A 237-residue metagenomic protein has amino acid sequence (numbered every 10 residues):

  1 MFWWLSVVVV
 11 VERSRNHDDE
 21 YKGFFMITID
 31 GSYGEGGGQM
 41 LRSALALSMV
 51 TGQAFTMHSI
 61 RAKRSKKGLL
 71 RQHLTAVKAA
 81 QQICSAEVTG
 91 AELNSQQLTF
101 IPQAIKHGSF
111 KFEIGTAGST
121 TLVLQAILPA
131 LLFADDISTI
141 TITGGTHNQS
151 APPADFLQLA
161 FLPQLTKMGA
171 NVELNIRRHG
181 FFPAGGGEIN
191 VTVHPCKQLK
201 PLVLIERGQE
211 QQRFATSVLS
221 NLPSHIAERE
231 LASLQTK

Functional and structural regions predicted by a protein language model:
W4-S6: Intrinsic disorder
R13-F25: Short, Lys/Arg-enriched N-terminal segments with co-localized hydrophobic residues within the first ~10-30 amino acids
I27-Q53: N-terminal basic/disordered segments at the start of proteins
T51-G68, I137-I140: Glycine-rich phosphate/pyrophosphate-binding loops and their adjacent beta-strand/loop elements at enzyme active sites
R61-K66, A104, G144-N148, R178-G180: Acidic, glycine-rich active-site loops and adjacent beta-strand->loop/helix elements that engage anionic groups
L74-E173, N190: A generic, well-ordered mixed alpha/beta core segment in the N-terminal half of proteins
I101, I105-H107, E113-A117, F133 (+2 more regions): Phosphate/diphosphate-binding glycine-rich loops and adjacent basic-rich segments that engage nucleotide
